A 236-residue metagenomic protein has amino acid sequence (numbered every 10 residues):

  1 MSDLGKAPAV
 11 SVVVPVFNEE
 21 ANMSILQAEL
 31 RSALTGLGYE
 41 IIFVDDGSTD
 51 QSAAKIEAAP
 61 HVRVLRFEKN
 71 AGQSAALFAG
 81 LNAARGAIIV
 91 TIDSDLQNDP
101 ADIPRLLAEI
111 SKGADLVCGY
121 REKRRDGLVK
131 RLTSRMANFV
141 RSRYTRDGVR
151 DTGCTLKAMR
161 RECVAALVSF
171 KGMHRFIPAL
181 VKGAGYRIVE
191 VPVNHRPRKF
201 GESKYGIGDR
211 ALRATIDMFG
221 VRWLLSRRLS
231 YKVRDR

Functional and structural regions predicted by a protein language model:
M1-A9, F170-R236: Hydrophobic helical membrane-anchoring modules
M1-L128, V140, E162, V168 (+3 more regions): Structured catalytic core of nucleotide-sugar glycosyltransferases
V13, E68, R85, D93 (+10 more regions): Generic secondary-structure boundary/loop-capping signal
L77, K130-R131, R161, F200-G206: Short secondary-structure transition/capping segments
S111-A165, L212, I216-W223: Short, flexible, basic/aromatic active-site loop/helix in glycosyltransferases
